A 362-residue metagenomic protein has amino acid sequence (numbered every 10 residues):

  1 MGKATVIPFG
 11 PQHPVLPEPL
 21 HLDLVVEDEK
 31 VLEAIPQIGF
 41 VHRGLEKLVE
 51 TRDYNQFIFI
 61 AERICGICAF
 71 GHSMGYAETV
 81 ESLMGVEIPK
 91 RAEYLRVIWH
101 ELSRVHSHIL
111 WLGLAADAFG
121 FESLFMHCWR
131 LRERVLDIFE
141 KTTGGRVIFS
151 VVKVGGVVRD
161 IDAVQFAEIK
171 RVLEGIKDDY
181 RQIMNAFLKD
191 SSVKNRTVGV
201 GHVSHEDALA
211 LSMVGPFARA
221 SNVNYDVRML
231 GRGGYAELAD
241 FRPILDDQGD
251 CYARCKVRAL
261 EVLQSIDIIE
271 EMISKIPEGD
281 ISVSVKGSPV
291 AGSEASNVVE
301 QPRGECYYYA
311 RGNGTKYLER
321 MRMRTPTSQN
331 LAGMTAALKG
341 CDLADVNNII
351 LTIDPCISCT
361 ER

Functional and structural regions predicted by a protein language model:
M1-R362: Active-site bordering "gate/hinge" segments that shape substrate access to catalytic or cofactor-binding pockets
